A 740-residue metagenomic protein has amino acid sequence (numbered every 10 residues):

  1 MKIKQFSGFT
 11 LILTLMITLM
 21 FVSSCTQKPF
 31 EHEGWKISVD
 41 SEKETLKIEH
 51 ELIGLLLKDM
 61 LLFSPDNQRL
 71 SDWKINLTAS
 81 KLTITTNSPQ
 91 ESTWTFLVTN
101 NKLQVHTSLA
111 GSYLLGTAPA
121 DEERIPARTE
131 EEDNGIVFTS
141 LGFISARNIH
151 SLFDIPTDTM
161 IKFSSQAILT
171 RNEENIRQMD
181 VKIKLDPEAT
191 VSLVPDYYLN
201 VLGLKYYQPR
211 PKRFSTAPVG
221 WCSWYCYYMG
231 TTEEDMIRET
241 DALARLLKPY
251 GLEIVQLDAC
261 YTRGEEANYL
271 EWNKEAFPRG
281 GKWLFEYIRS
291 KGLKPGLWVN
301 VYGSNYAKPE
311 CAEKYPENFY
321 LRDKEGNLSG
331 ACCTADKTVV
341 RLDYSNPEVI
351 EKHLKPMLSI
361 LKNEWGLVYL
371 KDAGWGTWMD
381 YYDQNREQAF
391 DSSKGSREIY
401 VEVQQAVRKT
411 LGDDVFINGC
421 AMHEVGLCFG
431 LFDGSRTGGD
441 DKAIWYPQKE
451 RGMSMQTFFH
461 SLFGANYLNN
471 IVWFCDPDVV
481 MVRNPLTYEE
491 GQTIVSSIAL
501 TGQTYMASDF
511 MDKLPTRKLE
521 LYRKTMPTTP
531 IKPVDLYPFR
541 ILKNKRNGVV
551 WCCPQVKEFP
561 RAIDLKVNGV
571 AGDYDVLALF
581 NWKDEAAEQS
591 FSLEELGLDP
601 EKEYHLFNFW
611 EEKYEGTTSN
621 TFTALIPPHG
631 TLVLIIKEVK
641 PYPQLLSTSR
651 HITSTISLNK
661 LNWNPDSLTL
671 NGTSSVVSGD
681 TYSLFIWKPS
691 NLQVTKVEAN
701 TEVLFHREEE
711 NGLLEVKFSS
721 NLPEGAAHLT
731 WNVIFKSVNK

Functional and structural regions predicted by a protein language model:
T10-M20: Bacterial N-terminal signal peptides
L19-P29: Bacterial Sec-dependent signal peptides at the C-terminal "C-region" and cleavage site
P29-G251, Y287, Y369: Carbohydrate-recognition beta-sandwich/jelly-roll modules in extracellular/periplasmic carbohydrate-active proteins
F63-P65, A120-E131, E595-E611, W687-T701: Solvent-exposed beta-hairpin/edge-strand motifs
A217, W221, Y225-K355, S359 (+1 more regions): Aromatic-lined carbohydrate-binding/catalytic grooves of carbohydrate-active enzymes
A312-V339, D343-E348, E398-T516, I541-N547 (+1 more regions): Glycan-recognition surfaces
I498-T501, M506, L542-L598, K637 (+1 more regions): Carbohydrate-binding surface patches
N620-S654, E710-K740: C-terminal beta-strand-rich structural cap/linker in extracellular carbohydrate-active enzymes
